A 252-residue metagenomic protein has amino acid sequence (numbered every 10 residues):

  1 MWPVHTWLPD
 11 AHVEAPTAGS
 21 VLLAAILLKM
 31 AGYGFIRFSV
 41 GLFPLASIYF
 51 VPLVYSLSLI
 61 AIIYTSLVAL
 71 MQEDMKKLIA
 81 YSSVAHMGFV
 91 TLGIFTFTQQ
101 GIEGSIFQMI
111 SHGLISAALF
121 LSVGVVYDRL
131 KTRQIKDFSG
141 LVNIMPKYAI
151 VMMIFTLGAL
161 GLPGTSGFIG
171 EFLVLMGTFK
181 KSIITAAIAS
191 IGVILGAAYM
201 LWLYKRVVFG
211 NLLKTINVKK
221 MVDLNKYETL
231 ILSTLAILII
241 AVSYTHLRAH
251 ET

Functional and structural regions predicted by a protein language model:
M1-F172, M176-L203, V208: Hydrophobic transmembrane alpha-helices and their helix-loop junctions in integral membrane proteins
E171, E228, E251: Acidic-residue sensor for enzyme active/binding pockets
I188, L201, Y227, I231-T234: Short amphipathic alpha-helical surface patches that serve as generic macromolecular interface elements
L213: Conserved nucleotide- and phosphate/pyrophosphate-binding catalytic cores in adenylate/nucleotidyl-handling enzymes
I216-I231: Interfacial loop-to-transmembrane junctions
I231-Y244: Final/C-terminal transmembrane alpha-helix of multipass membrane proteins
T245-T252: Conserved small/polar residues in nucleotide/adenosyl-binding loops
